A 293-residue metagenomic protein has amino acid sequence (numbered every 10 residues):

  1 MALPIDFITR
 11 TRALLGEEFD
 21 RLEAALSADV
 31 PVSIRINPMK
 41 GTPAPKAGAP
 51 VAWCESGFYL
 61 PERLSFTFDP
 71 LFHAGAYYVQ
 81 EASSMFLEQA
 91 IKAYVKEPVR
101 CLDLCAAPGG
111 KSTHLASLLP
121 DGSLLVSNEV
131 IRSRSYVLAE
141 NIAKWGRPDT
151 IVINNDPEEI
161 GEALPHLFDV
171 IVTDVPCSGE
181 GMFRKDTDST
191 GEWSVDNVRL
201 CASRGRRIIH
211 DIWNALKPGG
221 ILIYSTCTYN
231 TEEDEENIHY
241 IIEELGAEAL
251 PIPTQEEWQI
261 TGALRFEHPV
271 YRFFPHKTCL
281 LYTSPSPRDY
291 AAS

Functional and structural regions predicted by a protein language model:
M1-L167, R199-R204, I252-F273: Glycine-rich nucleotide cofactor-binding entry segment
S84-M85, V95, S178, Y229 (+1 more regions): Short, glycine-/Ser/Thr-/acidic-enriched flexible segments
L115, L138, I160, F183 (+1 more regions): Hydrophobic packing residues within well-ordered alpha-helices of enzyme cores
P120, L216-K217: Helix-to-beta-strand junctions that scaffold the AdoMet/dcAdoMet cofactor pocket in Class I SAM-dependent enzymes
S133, V170-D211, I223, C227-D234: Mobile active-site "lid"/loop adjacent to the S-adenosyl-L-methionine
D156, D188-G191, Y240, A292: Glycine-rich, phosphate-binding/catalytic loops in enzymes
I221-S284: Substrate-binding/catalytic lobe of Class I Rossmann-like enzymes that use SAM or dcSAM, i.e., the mid-to-C-terminal
Y282-S293: Single conserved hydrophobic/aromatic residue that forms the stacking wall/gate of nucleotide- or nucleobase-binding
